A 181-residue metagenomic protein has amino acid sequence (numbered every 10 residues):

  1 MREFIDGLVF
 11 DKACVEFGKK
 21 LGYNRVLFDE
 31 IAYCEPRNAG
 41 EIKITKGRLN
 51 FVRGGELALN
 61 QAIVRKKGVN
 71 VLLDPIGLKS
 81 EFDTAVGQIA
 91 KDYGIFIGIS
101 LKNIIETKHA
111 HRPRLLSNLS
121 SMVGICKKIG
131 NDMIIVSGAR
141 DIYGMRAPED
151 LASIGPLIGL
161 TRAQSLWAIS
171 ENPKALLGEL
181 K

Functional and structural regions predicted by a protein language model:
M1-V26, C34-N50, A58-K181: Charged catalytic cores and adjacent phosphate/nucleic-acid-binding surfaces used for phosphate/nucleic-acid chemistry
R53: N-terminal glycine-rich "phosphate-gripper" loop used for MgATP/nucleotide binding and carboxylate activation
